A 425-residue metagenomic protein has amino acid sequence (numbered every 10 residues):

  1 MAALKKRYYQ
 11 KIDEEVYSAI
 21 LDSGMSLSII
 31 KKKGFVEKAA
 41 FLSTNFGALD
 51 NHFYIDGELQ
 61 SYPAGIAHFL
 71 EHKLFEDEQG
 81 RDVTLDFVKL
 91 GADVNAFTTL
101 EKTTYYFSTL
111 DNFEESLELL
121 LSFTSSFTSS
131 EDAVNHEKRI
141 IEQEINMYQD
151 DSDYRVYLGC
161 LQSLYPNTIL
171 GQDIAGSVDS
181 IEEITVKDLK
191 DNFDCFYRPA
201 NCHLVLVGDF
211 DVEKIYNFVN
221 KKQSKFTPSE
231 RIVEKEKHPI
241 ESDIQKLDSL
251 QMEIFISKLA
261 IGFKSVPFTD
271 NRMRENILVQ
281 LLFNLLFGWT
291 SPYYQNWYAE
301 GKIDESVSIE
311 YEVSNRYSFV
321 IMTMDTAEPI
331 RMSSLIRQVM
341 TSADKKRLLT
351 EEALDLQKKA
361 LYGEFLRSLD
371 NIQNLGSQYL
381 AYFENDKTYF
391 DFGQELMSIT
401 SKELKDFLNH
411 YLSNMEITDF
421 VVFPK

Functional and structural regions predicted by a protein language model:
M1-D82, K190-N296, I417-K425: His/Glu-rich zincin catalytic helix
Q79-I232, T290, Q295-K425: Charge-rich, well-structured scaffold segments of protease-associated domains
